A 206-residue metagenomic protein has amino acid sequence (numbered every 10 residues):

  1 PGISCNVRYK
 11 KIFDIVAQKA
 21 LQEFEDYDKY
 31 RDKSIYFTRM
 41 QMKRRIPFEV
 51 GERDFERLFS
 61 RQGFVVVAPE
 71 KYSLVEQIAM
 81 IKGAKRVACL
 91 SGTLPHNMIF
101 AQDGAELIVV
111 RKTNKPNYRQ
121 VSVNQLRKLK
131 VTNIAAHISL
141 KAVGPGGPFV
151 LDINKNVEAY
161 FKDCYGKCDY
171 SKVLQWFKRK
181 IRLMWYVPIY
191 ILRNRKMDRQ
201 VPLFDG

Functional and structural regions predicted by a protein language model:
P1-G206: The feature primarily captures lumenal catalytic ectodomains of type II secretory-pathway glycosyltransferases
